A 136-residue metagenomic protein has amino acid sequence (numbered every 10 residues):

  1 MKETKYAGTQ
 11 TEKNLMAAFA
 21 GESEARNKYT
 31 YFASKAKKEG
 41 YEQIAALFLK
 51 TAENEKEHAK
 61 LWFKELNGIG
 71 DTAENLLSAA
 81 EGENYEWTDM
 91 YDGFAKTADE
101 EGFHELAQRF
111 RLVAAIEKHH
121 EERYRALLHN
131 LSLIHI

Functional and structural regions predicted by a protein language model:
K2-Q10, A25-A46, K64-T72, F94-L106: Helix-loop segments that flank and shape redox-cofactor active sites
T4-M16, T97, A126, L131-S132: Solvent-exposed, well-ordered amphipathic alpha-helical segments that flank/support binding or catalytic loops
N14-A20, Y31-A33, L77: Short, recurring structural edge motifs at helix starts
G21-Y29, F48-W62, A80-W87, F110-Y124: Alpha-helical transition-metal enzyme core signature, strongest for iron centers
I69, A73-N84: Short gly/ser-rich anion-binding loops that grip negatively charged ligand groups
D92-L131: A mid-sequence interfacial segment
I134-I136: Conserved small/polar residues in nucleotide/adenosyl-binding loops
